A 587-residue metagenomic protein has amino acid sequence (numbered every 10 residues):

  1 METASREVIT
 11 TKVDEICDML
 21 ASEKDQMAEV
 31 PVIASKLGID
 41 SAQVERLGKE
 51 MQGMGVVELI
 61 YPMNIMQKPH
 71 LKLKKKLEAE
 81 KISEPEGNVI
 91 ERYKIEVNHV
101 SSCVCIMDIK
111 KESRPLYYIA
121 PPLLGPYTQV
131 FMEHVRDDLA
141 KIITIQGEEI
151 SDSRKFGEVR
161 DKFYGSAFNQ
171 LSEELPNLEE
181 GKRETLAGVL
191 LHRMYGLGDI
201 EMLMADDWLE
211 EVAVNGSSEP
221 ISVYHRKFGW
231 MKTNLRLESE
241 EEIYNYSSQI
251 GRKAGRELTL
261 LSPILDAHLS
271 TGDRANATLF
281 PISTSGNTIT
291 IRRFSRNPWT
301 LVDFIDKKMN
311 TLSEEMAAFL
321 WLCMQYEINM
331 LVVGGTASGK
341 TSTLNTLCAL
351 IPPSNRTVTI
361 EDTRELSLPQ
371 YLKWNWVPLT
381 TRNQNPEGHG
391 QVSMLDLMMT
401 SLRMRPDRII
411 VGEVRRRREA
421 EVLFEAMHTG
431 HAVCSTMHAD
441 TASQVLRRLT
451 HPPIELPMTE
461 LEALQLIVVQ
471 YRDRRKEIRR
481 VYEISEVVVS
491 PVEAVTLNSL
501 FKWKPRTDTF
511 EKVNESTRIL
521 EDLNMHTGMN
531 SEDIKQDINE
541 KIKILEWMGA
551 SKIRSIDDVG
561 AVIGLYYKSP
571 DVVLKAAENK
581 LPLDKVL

Functional and structural regions predicted by a protein language model:
E2-D14, M27-E29, Y61-L77: Short, cationic-aromatic polyanion-contact patches
I39-E50: Short amphipathic alpha-helical interaction segments
Q52-M63: A short, conserved structural fragment
K75-E257, N579-K580, L587: N-terminal accessory targeting/assembly segments
E211-I328: P-loop NTP-binding catalytic core
A317-V333, T346-D473: Switch/coupling sub-region of P-loop NTPases
K340: Conserved lysine of the Walker
L466-M548: Conserved P-loop NTPase
